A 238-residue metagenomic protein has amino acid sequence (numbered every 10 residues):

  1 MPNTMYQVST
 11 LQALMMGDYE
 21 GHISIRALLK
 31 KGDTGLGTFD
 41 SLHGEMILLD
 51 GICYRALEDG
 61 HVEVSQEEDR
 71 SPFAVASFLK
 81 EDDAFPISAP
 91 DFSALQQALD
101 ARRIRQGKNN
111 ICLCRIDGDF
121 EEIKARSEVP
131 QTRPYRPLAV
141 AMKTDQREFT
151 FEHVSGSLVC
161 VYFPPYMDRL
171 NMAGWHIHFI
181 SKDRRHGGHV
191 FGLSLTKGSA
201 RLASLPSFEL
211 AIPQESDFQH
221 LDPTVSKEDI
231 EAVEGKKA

Functional and structural regions predicted by a protein language model:
M1-V8, Q12: Hydrophobic, proline/glycine-rich low-complexity stretches
L11-S77: N-terminal low-complexity or amphipathic/hydrophobic leaders
D18-E20, S24, F39, G44-I47 (+1 more regions): Intrinsically disordered, low-complexity terminal/linker regions enriched in Pro/Ser/Gly and acidic residues
A56-L57, K124-A125, R169, G187-H189 (+1 more regions): Short helix/loop capping segments that flank catalytic or ligand/cofactor-binding pockets
A56-Q106: A glycine-rich, hydrophobic loop/mini-helix early in the fold
Q96-V161, D168-L170: Long, positively charged binding patches that form subdomain-scale interaction surfaces for polyanionic ligands
M172-I180: Histidine-centered divalent-metal-coordination microenvironment in nucleic-acid enzymes
S181-T224: A hydrophobic, small-residue-rich beta->alpha segment in the mid-to-C-terminal subdomain of diverse proteins
